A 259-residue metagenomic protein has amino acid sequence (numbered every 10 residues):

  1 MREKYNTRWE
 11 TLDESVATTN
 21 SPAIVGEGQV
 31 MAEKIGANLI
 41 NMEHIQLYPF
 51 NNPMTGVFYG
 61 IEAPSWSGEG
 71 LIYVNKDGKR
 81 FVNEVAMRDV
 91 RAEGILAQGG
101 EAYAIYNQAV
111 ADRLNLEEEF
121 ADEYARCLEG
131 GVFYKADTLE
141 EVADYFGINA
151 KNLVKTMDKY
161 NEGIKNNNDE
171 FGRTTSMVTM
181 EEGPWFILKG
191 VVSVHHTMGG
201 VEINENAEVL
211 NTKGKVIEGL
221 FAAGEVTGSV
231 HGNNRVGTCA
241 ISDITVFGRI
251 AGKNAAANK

Functional and structural regions predicted by a protein language model:
M1-N51, F247-I250: Glycine-rich loop(s) and the adjacent beta-strand/alpha-helix scaffold that form part
M1-Y5, L114-N115, S229-H231: Short acidic/His/Gly/Ser-rich catalytic and metal-binding motifs that mark active-site loops of diverse hydrolases
E14-T18, N234-C239: Short glycine-enriched, charge-decorated loop/helix-capping segments at active-site entrances that position
T19-P22, G60-S65, L96, G190-V194 (+1 more regions): Short Gly/Pro-enriched turn/cap motifs at secondary-structure boundaries
G28-N38, F146-N149, V154-M157, D243-K259: Internal hydrophobic alpha-helix adjacent to the cofactor/substrate pocket in enzyme cavities
Q29-I148: An anion/pyrophosphate-binding glycine-rich loop and adjacent beta-alpha core in soluble alpha-beta enzymes
N152-N234: A glycine-rich dinucleotide-binding beta-alpha-beta segment and adjacent secondary-structure elements that constitute
